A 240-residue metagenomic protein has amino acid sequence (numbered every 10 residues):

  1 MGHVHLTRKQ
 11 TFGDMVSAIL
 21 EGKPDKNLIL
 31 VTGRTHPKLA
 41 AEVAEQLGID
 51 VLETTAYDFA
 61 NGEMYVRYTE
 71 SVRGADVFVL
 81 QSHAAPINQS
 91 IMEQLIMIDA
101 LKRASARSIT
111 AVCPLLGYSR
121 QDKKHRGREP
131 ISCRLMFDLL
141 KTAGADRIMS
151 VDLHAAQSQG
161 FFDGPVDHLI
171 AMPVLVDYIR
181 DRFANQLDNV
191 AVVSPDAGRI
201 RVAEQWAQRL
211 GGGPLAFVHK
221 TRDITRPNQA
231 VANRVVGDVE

Functional and structural regions predicted by a protein language model:
M1-E240: PRPP-associated nucleotide enzymes
